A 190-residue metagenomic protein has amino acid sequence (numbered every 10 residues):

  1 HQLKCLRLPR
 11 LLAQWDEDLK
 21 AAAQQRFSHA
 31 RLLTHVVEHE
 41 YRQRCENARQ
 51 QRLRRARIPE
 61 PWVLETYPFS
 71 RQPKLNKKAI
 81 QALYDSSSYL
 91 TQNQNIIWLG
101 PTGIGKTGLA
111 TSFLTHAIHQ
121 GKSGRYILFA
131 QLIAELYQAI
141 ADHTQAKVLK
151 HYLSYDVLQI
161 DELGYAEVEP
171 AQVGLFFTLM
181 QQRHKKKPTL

Functional and structural regions predicted by a protein language model:
L8-E60: Interdomain "pre-motor" coupling segment immediately N-terminal to P-loop NTPase/helicase cores
R44-L99: Extended interfacial segments that mediate partner engagement and assembly in macromolecular machines
L75-S154: Conserved P-loop
K122-S123, S154-V157, H184-L190: Loop/turn-to-beta-strand initiation segments
H151-V168: Conserved P-loop NTPase "ATPase switch" module shared by AAA+ and STAND
G164-P188: Conserved catalytic/switch belt of AAA+ P-loop NTPases
